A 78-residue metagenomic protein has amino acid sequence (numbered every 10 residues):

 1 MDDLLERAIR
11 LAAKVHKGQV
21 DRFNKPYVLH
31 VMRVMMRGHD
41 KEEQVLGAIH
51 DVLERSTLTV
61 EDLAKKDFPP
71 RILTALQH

Functional and structural regions predicted by a protein language model:
M1-H78: Active-site helical microenvironments for divalent-metal-assisted chemistry
